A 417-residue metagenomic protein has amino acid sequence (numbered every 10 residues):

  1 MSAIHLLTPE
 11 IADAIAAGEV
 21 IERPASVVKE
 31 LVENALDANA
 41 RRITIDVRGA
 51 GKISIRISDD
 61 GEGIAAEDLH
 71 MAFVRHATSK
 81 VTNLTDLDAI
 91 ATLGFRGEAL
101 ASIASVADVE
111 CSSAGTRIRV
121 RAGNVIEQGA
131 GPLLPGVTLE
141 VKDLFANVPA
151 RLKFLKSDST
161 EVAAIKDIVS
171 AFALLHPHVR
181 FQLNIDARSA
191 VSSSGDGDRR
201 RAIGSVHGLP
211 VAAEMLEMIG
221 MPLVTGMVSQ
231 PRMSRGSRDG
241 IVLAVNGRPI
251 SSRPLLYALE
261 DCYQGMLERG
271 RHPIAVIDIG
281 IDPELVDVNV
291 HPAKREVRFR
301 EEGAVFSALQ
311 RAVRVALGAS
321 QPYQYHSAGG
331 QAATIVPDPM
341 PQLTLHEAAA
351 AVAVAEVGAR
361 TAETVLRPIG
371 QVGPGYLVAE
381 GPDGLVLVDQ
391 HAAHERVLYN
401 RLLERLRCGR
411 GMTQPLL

Functional and structural regions predicted by a protein language model:
M1-A348, P368-I369, G373-G375, A379-D383 (+1 more regions): N-terminal phosphate-binding caps/lids of nucleotide- and nucleic-acid-binding domains
P341, A349-A350, A392, L398: Low-complexity, compositionally biased segments
L343-V354, A359: Acidic, Ser/Thr-rich low-complexity intrinsically disordered segments
G358-I369: N- or domain-start disorder-to-order transition segments that initiate the globular core
L385-L387: Short glycine/threonine-rich beta-strand-turn micro-motifs
D389-G411: Active-site-proximal acidic secondary-structure segment that organizes catalysis
